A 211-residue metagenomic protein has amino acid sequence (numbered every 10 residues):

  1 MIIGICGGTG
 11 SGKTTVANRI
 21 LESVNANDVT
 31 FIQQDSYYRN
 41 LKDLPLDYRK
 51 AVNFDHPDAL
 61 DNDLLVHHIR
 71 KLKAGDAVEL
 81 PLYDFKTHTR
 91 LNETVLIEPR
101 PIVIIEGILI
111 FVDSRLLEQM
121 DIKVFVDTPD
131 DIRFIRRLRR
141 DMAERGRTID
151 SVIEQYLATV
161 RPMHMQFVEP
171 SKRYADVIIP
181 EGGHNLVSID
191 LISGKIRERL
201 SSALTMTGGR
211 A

Functional and structural regions predicted by a protein language model:
T9: The conserved Walker
K13: Conserved lysine of the Walker
V16: Hydrophobic positions on the alpha1 helix immediately C-terminal to the Walker A/P-loop
E22-T30: Post-Walker A helix-loop "phosphate-sensing" segment adjacent to the P-loop in P-loop NTPases
T30, R39-T87: Conserved nucleotide-sensing/catalytic segment adjacent to the nucleotide-binding pocket in NTP-handling enzymes
H68-I105, F111, A203-L204: Phosphate-binding/switch loop-helix module in NTP-utilizing enzymes
L91-R145: ATP-dependent NMP and nucleoside kinases share a basic, alpha-helical "lid"
E98-P99, R161-A211: NTP-dependent small-molecule kinase module
